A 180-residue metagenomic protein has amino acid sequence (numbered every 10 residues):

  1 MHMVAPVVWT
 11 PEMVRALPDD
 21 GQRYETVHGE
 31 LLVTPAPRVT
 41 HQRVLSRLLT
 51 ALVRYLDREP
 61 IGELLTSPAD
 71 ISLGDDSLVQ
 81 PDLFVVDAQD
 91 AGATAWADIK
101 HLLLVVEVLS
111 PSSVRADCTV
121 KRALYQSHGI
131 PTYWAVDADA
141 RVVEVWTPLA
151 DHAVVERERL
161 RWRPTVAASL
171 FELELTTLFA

Functional and structural regions predicted by a protein language model:
M1-A180: Gly/Pro/Ser/Thr-rich low-complexity, intrinsically disordered segments predominantly at protein N-termini
